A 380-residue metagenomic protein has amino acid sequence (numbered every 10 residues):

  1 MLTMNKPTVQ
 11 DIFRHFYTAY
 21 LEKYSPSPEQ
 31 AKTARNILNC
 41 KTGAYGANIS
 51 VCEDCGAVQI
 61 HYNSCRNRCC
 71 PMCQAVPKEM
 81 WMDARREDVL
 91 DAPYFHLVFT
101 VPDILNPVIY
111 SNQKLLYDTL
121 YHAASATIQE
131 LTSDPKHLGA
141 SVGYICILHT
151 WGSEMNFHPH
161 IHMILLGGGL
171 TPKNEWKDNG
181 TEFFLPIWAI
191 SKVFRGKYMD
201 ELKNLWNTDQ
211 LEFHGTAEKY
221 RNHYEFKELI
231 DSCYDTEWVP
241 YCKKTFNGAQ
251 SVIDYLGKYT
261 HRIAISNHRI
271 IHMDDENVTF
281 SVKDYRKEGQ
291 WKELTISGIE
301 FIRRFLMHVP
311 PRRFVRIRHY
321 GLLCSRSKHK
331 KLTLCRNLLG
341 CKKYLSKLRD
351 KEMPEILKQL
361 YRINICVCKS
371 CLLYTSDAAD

Functional and structural regions predicted by a protein language model:
M1-S376: Beta->alpha loop/short-helix hinge microenvironment recognizer with preference for catalytic Tyr/His contexts
